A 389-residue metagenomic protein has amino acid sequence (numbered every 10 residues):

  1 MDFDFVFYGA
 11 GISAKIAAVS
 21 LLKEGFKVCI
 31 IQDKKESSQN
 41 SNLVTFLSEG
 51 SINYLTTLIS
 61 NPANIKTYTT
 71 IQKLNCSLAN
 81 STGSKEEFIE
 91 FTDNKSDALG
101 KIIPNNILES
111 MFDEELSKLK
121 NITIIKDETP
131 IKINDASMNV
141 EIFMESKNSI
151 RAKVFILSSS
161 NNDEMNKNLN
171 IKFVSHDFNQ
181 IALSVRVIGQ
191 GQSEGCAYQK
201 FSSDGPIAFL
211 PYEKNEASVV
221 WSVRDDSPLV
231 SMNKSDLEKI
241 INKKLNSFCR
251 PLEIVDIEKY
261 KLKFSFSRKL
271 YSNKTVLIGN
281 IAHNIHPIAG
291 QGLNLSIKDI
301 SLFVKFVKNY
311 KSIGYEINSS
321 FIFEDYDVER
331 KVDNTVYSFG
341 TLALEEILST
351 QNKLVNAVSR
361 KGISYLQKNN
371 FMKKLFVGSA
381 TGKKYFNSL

Functional and structural regions predicted by a protein language model:
M1, T57, Y68-N168, H176-I181: Conserved N-terminal helical subregion
D4-V6, A10-Q72, N106: Glycine-rich FAD cofactor-binding loop and adjacent beta-loop-alpha segment at the N-terminus of flavoprotein
F46-E49, D93-E114, P228-S235, L262 (+1 more regions): Short beta-strand to alpha-helix junction loop
L55, V154-R250, I254-I257: Conserved FAD-binding catalytic core of PHBH/FMO-like flavoproteins
L229-I313, I317-F321: FAD/FMN-dependent oxidoreductases across multiple families
K305-L389: C-terminal helical "tail/cap" subdomain of flavin- and related membrane-associated enzymes
